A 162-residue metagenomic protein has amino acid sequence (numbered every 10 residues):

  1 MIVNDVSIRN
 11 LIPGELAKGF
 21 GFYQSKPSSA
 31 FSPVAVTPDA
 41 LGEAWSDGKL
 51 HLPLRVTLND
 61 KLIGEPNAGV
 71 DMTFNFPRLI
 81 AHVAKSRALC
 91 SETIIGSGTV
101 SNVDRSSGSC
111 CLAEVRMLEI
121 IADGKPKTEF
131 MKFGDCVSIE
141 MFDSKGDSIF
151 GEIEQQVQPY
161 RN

Functional and structural regions predicted by a protein language model:
M1-H82, C110-L112, L118, K127-E129 (+1 more regions): Glycine-enriched loop-and-adjacent helix/strand subsegments that border the catalytic/binding cleft of enzyme cores
H82, S86-S91: Phosphate/ATP-binding catalytic cores across multiple sugar-kinase/actin-like superfamilies, primarily ASKHA
S91-G134, E140-F142, D147, I153: Active-site pocket scaffolds in enzymes
